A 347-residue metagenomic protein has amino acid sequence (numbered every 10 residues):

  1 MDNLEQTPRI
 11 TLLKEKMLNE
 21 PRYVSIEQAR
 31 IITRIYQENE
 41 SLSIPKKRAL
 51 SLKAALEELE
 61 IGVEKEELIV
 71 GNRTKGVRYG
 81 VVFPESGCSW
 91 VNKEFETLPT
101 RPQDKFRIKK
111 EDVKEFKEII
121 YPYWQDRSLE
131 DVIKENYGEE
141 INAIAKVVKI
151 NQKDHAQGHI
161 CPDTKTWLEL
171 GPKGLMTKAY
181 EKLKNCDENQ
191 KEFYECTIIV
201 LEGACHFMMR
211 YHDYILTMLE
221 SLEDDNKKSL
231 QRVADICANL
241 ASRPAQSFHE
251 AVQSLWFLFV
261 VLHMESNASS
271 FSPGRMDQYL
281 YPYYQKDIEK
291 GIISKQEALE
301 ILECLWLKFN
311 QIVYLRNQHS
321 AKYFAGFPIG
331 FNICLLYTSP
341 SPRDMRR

Functional and structural regions predicted by a protein language model:
M1-K182: Long, non-catalytic protein-protein interaction scaffolds
K182-G326: Structured, charged N-terminal subsegments at the starts of enzyme catalytic cores and at intra-chain domain/subunit
P328-G330: Short, solvent-exposed loop/turn segments at the edges of secondary structure
N332-L336: Short glycine-rich or small-residue beta-strand-to-loop segments that form or flank ligand, phosphate, metal/Fe-S
Y337-D344: Conserved small/polar residues in nucleotide/adenosyl-binding loops
R347: Active-site capping/gating regions of soluble enzymes
